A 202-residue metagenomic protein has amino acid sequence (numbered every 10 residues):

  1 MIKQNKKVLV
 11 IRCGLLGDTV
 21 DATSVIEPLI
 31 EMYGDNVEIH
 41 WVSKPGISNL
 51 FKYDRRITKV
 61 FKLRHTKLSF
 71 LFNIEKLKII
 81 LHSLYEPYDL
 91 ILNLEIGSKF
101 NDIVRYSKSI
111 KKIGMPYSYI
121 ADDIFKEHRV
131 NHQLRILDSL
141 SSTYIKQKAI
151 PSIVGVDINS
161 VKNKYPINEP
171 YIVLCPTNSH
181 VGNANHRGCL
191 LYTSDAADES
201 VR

Functional and structural regions predicted by a protein language model:
M1-D195: Catalytic machinery of carbohydrate-active enzymes, primarily nucleotide-sugar-dependent glycosyltransferases
D195-R202: A short, hydrophobic C-terminal helix/tail in secreted or cell-surface proteins
